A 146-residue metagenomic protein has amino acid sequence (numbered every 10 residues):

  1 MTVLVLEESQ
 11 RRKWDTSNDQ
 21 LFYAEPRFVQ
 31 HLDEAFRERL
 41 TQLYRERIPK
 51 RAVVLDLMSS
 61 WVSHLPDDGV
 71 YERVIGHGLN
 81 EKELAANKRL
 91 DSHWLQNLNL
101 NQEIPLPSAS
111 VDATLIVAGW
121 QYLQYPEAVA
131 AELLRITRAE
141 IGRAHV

Functional and structural regions predicted by a protein language model:
M1-K50: Class I SAM-dependent methyltransferase Rossmann-like catalytic core, especially the SAM/SAH-binding loop
H31, R39-I104: Class I SAM-dependent methyltransferase SAM/SAH-binding core
N101-T114: A short acidic, Gly/Pro-enriched loop at the edge of an enzyme's catalytic core that lines a small-molecule cofactor
D112-E127: A short SAM/SAH-binding and catalytic strip from SAM-dependent methyltransferases
E127-G142: A short glycine-rich, Lys/Arg-flanked "PGG" loop and its adjoining helix->strand segment in the class I
A144-V146: Conserved small/polar residues in nucleotide/adenosyl-binding loops
